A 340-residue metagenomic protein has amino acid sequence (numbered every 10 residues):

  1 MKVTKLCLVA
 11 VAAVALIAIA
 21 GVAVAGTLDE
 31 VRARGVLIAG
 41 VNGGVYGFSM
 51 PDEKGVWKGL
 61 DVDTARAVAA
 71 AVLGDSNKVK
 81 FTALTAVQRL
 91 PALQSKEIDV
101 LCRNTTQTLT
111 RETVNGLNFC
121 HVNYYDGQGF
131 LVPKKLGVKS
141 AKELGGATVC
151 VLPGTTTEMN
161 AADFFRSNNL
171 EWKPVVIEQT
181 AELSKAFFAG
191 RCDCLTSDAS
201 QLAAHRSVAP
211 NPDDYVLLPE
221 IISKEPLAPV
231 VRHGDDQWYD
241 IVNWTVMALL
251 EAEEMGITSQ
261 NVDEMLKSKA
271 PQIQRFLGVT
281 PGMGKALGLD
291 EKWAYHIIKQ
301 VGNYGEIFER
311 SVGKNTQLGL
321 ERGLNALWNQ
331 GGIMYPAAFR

Functional and structural regions predicted by a protein language model:
M1-V11: Bacterial N-terminal signal peptides that target proteins for export
V9-I19: Bacterial N-terminal signal peptides
A20-A25: Boundary at the C-terminal end of the N-terminal hydrophobic targeting segment
G26, R32-C102, L287-L289, Q300 (+3 more regions): Extracytoplasmic small-molecule ligand-binding "clamshell" domains of the periplasmic binding protein/Venus flytrap
I38-G47, W57-V72, T106-Q107, D126-E182: Bilobed "Venus flytrap"/periplasmic-binding protein-like clamshell domains and structurally analogous long
D63-V72, K135-V138, K142, A147-T148 (+6 more regions): Extended ligand-binding regions for polar small-molecule ligands
R66, A70, G74, K78-E143 (+3 more regions): Acidic, polar ligand-binding/catalytic clefts
V79-P91, P174-A189: Short helix-initiation/N-cap motifs at beta->coil->alpha
